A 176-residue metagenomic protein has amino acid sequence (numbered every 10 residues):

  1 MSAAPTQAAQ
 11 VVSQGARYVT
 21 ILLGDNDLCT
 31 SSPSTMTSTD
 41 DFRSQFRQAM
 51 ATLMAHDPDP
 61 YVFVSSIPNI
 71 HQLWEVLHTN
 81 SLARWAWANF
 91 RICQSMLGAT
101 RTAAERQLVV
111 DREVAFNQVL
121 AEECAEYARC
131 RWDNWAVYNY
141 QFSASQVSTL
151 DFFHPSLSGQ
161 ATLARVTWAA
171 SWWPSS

Functional and structural regions predicted by a protein language model:
M1, G24-T30, I67-Q72, A136-F142: Solvent-exposed loop/turn segments at secondary-structure junctions within structured extracellular/periplasmic domains
M1-A51: Conserved SGNH/GDSL esterase-like catalytic core that processes O-acyl groups on lipids and polysaccharides
A3-A4, T30-T35, W74-L77, Q160-A164: Short, solvent-exposed loop/turn and secondary-structure capping segments
S13-D25, V64, A83-C93: Short coil-to-beta-strand
R17-L22, D27-C29, Y61-S66, R131-N134 (+1 more regions): Structural recognition of the beta-strand scaffold that forms the well-ordered cores of secreted hydrolase catalytic
S32-D40, E105-V110, T149-F153: Second-shell loop/turn segments in exported
L73-R131: Substrate-gating cap/lid alpha-helix
V147-S176: Histidine-centered active-site loop/cap adjacent to the catalytic His in serine esterases/O-acetyl transfer systems
